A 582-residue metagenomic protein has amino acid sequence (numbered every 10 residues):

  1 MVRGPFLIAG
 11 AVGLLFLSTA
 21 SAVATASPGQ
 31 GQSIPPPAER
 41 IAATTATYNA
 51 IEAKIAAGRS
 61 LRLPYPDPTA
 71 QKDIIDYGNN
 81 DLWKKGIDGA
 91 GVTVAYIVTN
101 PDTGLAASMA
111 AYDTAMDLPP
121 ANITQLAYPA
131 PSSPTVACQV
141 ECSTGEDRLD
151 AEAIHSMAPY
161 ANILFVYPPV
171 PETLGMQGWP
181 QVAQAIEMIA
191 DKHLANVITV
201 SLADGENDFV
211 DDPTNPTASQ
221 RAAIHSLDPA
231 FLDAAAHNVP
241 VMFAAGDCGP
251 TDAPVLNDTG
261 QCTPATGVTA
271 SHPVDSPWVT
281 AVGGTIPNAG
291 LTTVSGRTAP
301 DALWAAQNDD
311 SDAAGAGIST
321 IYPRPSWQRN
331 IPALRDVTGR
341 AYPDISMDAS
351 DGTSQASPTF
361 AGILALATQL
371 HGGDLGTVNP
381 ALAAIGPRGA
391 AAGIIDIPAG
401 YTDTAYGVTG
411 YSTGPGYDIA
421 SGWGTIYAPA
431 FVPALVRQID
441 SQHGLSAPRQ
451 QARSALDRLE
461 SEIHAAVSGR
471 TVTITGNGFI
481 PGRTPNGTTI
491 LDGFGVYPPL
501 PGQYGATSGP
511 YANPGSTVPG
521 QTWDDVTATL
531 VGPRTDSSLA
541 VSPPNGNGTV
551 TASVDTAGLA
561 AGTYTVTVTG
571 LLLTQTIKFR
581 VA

Functional and structural regions predicted by a protein language model:
M1-S27: Secretory targeting and sorting signals
G29-A281, S319-T353, G373-D374, Y427-P429 (+1 more regions): Substrate-binding/charge-relay-adjacent region of secreted/lumenal peptidase catalytic domains
S132-Q139, D212-S219, A253-G267, A399-A405 (+2 more regions): Surface-exposed intrinsically disordered loops and tails
P277, A281-S319: Polar, glycine-rich mid-to-C-terminal structural blocks that act as macromolecule-binding/assembly scaffolds
I286, T368-I419, I439: An often Trp-containing, charged/polar helix-loop segment at the C-terminal end of enzyme catalytic cores
Q355-T368: Active-site-proximal alpha-helical segments within enzyme catalytic domains
G424-A455: Secreted peptidase-domain scaffold signal
S454-A582: Extended, solvent-exposed regions of the mature portions of secreted/cell-surface glycoproteins
